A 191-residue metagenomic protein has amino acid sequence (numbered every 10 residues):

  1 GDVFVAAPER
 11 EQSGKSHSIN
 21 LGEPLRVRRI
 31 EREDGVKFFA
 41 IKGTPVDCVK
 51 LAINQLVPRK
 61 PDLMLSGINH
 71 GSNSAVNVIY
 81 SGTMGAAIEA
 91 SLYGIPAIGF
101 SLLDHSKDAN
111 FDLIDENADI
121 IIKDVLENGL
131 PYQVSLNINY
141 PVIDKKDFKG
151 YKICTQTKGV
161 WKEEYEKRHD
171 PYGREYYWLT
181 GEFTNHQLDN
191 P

Functional and structural regions predicted by a protein language model:
D2-I53, R59-K60: A cross-family phosphate/adenosyl-ligand binding-site feature
A7-P8, K42, S66-N69, F100-S101 (+1 more regions): Short beta-strand segments
G43-C48, R59, G85, A109 (+1 more regions): Conserved active-site and cofactor/substrate-binding residues in soluble primary-metabolism enzymes
A52-P58, G85-P96: Alpha-helix C-terminal capping segments
L63: Short, Asp-centered acidic motifs that coordinate Mg2+ and/or phosphate in catalytic or ligand-binding sites
S72-S81: Glycine/threonine-rich flexible loop motifs
S91-L113: Glycine-rich phosphate/pyrophosphate-binding loops and their adjacent beta-strand/loop elements at enzyme active sites
L113-P191: Electrostatically charged, flexible surface regions
